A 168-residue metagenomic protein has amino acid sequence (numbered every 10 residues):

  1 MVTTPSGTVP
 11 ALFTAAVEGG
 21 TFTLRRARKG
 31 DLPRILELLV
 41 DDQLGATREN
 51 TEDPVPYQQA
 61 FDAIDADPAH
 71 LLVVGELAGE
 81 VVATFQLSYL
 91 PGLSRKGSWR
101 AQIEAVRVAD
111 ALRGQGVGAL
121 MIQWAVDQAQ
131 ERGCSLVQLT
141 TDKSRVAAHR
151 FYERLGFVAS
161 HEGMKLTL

Functional and structural regions predicted by a protein language model:
M1-A16: Actinobacteria-biased recognition of intrinsically disordered, low-complexity terminal regions
V2, V17-F22, R26-P33, E37-S98 (+3 more regions): Acetyl-CoA-dependent GNAT
A27, V106-V108, T141: Hydrophobic adenine-recognition pocket in adenosine-nucleotide-binding enzymes
G97-D110, E162: Conserved acetyl-CoA binding element of GNAT-fold acetyltransferases
A105-V108, G114-D127, R150, R154: Conserved acetyl-CoA-binding loop-helix of GNAT-fold acetyltransferases
I122, A129-T141: Conserved GNAT acetyl-CoA-binding A-motif
C134, Y152-E162: Conserved acetyl-CoA-binding loop of GNAT-fold acetyltransferases
Q138-A148, K165-L168: Conserved beta-strand-loop-alpha-helix junction that forms the acyl-donor binding cleft
